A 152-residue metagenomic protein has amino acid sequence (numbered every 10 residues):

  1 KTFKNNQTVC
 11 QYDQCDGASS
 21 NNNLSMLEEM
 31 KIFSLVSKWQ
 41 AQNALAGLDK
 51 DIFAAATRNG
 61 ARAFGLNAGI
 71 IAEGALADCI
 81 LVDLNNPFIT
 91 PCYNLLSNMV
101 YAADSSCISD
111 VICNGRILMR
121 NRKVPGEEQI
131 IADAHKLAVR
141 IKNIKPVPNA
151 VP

Functional and structural regions predicted by a protein language model:
F3-N86, V100-S105: His/Asp/Glu-enriched, well-ordered alpha-helical/loop segment that forms or immediately abuts the divalent-metal
A54-P152: Active-site microenvironment of metallo-dependent hydrolases
